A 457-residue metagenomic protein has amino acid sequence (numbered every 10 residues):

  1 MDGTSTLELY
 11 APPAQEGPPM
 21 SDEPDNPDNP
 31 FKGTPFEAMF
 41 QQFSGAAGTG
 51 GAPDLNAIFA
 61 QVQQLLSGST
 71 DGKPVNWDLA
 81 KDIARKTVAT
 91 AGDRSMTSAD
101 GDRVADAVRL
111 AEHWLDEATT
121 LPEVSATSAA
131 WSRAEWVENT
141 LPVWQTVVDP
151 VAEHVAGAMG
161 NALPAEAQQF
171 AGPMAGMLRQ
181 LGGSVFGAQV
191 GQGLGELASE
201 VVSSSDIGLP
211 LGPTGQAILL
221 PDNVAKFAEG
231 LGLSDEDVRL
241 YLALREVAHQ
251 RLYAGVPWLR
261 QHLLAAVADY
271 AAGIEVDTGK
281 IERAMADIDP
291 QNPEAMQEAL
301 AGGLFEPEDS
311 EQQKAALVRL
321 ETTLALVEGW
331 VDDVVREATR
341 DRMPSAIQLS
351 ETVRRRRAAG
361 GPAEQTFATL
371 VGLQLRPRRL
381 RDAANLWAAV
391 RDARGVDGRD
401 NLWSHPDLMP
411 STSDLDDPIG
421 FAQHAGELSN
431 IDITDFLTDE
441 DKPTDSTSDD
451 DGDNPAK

Functional and structural regions predicted by a protein language model:
D2-T146, G395-K457: N-terminal low-structure segments adjacent to metalloprotease catalytic domains across cellular compartments
A105-D222: Auxiliary, metal-adjacent structural segments of Zn-dependent hydrolase domains
V124-A130, P257-A266, S345-Q348: Short, glycine/acidic-rich hinge or "gate" loops at secondary-structure transitions that mediate conformational
S184-S205, Y253-F305, A315-R342: Post-HExxH zinc-binding segment in Zn-dependent metallohydrolases
P210-A225, N292-S310: A short mid-domain helix/strand-loop element embedded in enzyme catalytic domains that forms or borders the active-site
V224-L242: Short pre-active-site segment immediately N-terminal to the catalytic Zn-binding motif
V238-A254, W387: Active-site recognition of the HExxH zinc-binding catalytic motif
P307-K457: Pan-zinc metallopeptidase signature
